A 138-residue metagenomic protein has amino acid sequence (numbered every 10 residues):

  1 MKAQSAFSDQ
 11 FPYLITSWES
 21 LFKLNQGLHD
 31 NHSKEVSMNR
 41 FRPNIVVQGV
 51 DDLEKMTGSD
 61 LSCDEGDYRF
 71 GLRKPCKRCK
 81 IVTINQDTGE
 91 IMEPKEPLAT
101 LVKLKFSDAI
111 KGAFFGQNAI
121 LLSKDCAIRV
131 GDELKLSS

Functional and structural regions predicted by a protein language model:
M1-S138: Metal-cofactor-dependent catalytic cores
